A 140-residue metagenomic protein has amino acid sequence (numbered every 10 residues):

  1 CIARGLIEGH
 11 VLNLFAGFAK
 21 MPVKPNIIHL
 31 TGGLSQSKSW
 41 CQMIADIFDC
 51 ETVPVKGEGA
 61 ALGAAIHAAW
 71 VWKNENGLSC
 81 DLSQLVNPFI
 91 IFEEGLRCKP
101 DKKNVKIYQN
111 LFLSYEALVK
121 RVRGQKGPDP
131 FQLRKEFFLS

Functional and structural regions predicted by a protein language model:
C1-S140: Glycine/Thr-rich phosphate-binding loops that ligate phosphate moieties of nucleotide and other phosphorylated ligands
